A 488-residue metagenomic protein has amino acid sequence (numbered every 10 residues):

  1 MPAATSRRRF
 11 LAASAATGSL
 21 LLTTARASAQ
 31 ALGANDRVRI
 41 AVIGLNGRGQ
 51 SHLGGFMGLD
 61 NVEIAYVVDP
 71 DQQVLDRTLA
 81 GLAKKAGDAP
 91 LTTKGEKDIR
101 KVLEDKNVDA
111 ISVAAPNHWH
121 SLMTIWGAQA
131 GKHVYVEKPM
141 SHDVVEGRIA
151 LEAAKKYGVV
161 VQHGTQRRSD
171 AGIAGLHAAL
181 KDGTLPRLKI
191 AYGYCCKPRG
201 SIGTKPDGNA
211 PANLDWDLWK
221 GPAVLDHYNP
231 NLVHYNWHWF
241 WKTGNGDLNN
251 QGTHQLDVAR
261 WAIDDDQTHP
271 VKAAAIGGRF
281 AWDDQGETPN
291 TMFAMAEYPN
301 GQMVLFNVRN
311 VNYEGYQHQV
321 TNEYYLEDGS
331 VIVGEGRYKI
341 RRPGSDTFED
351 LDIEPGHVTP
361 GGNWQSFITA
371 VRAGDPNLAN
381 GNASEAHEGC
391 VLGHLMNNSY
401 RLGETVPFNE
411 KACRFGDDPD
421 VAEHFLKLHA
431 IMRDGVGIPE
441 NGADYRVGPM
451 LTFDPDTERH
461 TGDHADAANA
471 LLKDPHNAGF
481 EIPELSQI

Functional and structural regions predicted by a protein language model:
M1-H133, V145-V160: N-terminal glycine-/serine-/threonine-rich beta1-alpha1-beta2 phosphate-ribose binding loop of Rossmann-like
L11-A34, V371-I488: C-terminal helix-rich "cap/oligomerization" subdomain common to oxidoreductases
H133, S141-L218: A contiguous active-site-proximal alpha/beta segment in oxidoreductase catalytic domains
K138: Short basic (Lys/Arg) and small-residue
H163-T165, P206, K242-N249, G278-D283 (+3 more regions): Active-site rim elements
D217-Q302, N312-Y316, S384-E388: Rossmann-like dinucleotide-binding domain that binds NAD(P)(H)
D226-N236, P360-R372: Active-site-adjacent bridging/hinge elements
D284, M292-G362, N382: NAD(P)-dinucleotide binding in Rossmann-like oxidoreductases
